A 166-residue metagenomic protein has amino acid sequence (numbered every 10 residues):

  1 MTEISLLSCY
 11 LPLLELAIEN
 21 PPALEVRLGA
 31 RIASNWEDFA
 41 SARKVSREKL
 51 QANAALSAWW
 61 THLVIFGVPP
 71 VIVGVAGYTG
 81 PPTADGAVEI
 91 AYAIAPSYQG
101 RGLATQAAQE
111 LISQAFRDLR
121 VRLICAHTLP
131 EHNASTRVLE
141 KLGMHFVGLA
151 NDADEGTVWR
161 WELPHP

Functional and structural regions predicted by a protein language model:
M1-E89, I94-S97, S113-Q114, D118 (+2 more regions): GNAT-family acyltransferases
Y92-I94, G100-Q114, R137-K141: Conserved acetyl-CoA-binding loop-helix of GNAT-fold acetyltransferases
A126-T136: Conserved beta-strand-loop-alpha-helix junction that forms the acyl-donor binding cleft
